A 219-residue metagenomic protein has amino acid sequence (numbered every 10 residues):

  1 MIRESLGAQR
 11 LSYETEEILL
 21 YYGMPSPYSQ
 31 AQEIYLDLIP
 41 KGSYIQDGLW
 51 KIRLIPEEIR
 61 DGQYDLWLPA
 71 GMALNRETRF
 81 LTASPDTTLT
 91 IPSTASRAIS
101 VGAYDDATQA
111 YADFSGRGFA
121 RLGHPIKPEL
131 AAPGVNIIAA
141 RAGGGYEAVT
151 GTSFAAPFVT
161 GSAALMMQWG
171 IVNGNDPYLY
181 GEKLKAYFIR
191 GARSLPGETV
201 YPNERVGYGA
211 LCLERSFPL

Functional and structural regions predicted by a protein language model:
M1, G134-Y201: Hydrolase catalytic cores
M1, T87-S100, D113-A131, I189 (+2 more regions): Mature extracellular/periplasmic domains of secretome proteins
M1-Y13: Polar, glycine-rich mid-to-C-terminal structural blocks that act as macromolecule-binding/assembly scaffolds
G7, E57-R60, D105-A107, V135 (+1 more regions): Short, glycine-/Ser/Thr-/acidic-enriched flexible segments
E17-E58, Y64-A70: Beta-sandwich interaction modules
E58-A103: C-terminal edge strands of extracellular/lumenal beta-sandwich accessory domains
Y104-P157, R193, R215: Catalytic-core environment of secreted peptidases
E198-L219: C-terminal domain-closing interface element
